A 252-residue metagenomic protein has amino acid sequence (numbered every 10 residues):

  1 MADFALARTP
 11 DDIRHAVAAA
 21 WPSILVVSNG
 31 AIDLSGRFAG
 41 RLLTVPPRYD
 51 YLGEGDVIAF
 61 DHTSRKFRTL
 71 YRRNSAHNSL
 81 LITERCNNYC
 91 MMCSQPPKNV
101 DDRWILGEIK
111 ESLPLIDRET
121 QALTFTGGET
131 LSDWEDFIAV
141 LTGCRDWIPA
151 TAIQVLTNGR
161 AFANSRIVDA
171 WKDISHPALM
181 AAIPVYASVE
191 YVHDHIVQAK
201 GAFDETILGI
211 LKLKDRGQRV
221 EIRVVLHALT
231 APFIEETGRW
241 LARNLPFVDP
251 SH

Functional and structural regions predicted by a protein language model:
M1-A76: Flexible, acidic/Gly-rich N-terminal and inter-domain linker regions that tether and position cofactor-handling modules
E54, L81, R85-N88, Q95-P96 (+5 more regions): A structural signal for the main folded, soluble domain(s) of proteins
L70-L106: Canonical Radical SAM [4Fe-4S] cluster-binding loop centered on the CxxxCxxC motif and its immediate flanking residues
S94-I105, R118-D133, C144-N164, S175-I207 (+2 more regions): Core AdoMet radical
V140-C144, W171, I210-K214, L241: Hydrophobic positions in alpha-helices of CheY-like receiver
N164-A170: Alpha-helical scaffolding within the catalytic cores of extracellular/periplasmic polymer-degrading hydrolases
D169, A228-N244: Catalytic cores of alpha/beta
A170-I174, A199-G201, R239-L241: Short, hinge-like loop/turn segments at secondary-structure boundaries
